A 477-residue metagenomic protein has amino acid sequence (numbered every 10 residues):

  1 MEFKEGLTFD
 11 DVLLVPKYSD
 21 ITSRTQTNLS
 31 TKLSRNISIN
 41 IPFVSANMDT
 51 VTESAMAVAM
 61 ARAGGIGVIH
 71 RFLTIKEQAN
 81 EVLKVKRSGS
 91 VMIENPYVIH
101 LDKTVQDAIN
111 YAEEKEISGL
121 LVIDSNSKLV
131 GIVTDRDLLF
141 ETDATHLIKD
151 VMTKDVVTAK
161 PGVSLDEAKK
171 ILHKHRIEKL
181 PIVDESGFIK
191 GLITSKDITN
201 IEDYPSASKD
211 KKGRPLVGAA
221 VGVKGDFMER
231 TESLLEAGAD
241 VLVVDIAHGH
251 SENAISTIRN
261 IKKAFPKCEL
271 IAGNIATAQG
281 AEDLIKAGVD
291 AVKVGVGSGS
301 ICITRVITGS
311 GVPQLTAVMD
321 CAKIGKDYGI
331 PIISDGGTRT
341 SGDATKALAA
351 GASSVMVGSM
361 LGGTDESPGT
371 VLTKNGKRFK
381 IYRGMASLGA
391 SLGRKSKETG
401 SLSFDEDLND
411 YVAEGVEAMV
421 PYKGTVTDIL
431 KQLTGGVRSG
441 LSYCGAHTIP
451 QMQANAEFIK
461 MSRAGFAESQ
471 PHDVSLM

Functional and structural regions predicted by a protein language model:
M1-Y18, T22-T25, H100, K160 (+4 more regions): Alpha/beta catalytic cores of nucleotide-metabolism and tRNA/nucleoside-modifying enzymes
S23-N40, A46-M48, E77-K115, V122-D124 (+5 more regions): Bateman/CBS regulatory modules and CBS-like beta-alpha motifs in cytosolic regions of diverse proteins
T25, T74-L83, E141, T145 (+6 more regions): Active-site-adjacent beta->alpha loops and helix N-cap segments on the catalytic face of soluble alpha/beta enzymes
S38-V44, V91-P96, D210-A220, I261-A276 (+2 more regions): Short beta-strand/loop segments at the ligand-binding rim of alpha/beta enzyme cores
A55-V58, M228-A237, A276-V294, S334 (+1 more regions): Catalytic cores of alpha/beta
R62-E77, A239-S251, D290-T308, T338-L372: Glycine-rich phosphate-binding active-site loops on the catalytic face of alpha/beta enzymes
V68-F72, V98-I99, G119-L121, T158-K160 (+6 more regions): Catalytic beta/alpha-barrel core
R71-V85, V122, N126-E141, L172 (+3 more regions): Terminal amphipathic helices with adjacent charged low-complexity linkers/tails
